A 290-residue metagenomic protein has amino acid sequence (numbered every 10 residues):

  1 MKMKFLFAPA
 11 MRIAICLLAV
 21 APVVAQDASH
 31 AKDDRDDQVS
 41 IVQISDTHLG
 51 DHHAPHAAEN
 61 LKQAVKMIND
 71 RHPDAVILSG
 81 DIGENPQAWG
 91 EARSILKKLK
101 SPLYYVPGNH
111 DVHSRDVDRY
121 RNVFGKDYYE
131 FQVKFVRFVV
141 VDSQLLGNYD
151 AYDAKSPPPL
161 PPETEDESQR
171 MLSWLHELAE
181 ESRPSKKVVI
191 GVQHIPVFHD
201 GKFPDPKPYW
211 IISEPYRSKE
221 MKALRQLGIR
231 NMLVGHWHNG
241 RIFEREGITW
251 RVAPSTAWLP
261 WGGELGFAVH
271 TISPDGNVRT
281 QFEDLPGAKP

Functional and structural regions predicted by a protein language model:
A10-P22: Bacterial N-terminal signal peptides
A25-E91, P290: N-terminal active-site segment of His-dependent metallophosphoesterases
K32-V42, E130-Y149, P184, V188 (+2 more regions): Beta-strand-turn-beta hairpins that frame and shape the catalytic cleft of phosphate-ester-processing enzymes
D33-R35, K66-D74, K155-W250, V278: His/acidic metal-ligating clusters that form di-metal
Q38-K62, E84, H113-N122, L146-E167 (+2 more regions): Acidic/histidine-rich helix-loop elements that form or flank divalent-metal/phosphate-binding sites at the catalytic
D46, G80-D81, G108-N109, H194 (+1 more regions): Active-site glycine-centered loops adjacent to acidic/histidine catalytic or metal-binding residues that shape
P55-H56, G80-K98, V112-K126, G201-P204 (+1 more regions): Metal-dependent catalytic neighborhoods of phosphoester/phosphodiester hydrolases
F131, A223, N239-P290: Binuclear metal-dependent phosphoesterase catalytic core
